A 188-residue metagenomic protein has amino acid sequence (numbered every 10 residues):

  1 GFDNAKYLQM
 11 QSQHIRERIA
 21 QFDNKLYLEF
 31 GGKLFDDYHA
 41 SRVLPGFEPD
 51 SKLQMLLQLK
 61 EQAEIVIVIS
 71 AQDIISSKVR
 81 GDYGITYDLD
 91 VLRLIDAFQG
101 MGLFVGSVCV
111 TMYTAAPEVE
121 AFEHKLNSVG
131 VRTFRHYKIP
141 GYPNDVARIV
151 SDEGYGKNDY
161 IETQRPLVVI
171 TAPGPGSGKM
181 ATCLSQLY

Functional and structural regions predicted by a protein language model:
G1, N158, Y188: Glycine-rich phosphate-binding loop of ATP-dependent small-molecule kinases
G1-G141: Long, basic/Gly/Ser/Thr-rich N-terminal segments that mediate initial subcellular attachment or targeting
Q13-E17, S151-T163: Pre-Walker A adenine-sensing motif
N24, Q164-V168: Pre-Walker A (Motif I) flank of P-loop NTPase domains
E48, E118, E162, G178-T182: Short, glycine/acidic-rich beta->alpha junctions
H136-G156: N-terminal pre-Walker A segment at the start of P-loop NTPase domains
L167-L187: Glycine-rich phosphate-binding P-loop
